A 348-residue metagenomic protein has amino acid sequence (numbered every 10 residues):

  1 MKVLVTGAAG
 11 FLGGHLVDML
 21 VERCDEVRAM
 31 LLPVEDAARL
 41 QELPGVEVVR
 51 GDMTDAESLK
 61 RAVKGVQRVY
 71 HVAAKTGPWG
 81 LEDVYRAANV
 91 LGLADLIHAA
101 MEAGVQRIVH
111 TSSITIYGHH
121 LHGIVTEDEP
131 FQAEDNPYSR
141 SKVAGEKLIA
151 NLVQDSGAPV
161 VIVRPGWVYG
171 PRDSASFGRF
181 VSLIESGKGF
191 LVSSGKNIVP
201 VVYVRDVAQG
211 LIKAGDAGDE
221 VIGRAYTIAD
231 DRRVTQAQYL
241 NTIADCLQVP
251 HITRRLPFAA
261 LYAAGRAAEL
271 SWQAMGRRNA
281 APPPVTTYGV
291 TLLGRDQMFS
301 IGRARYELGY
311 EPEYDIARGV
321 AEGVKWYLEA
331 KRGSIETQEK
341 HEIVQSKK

Functional and structural regions predicted by a protein language model:
V3-R23: N-terminal Rossmann NAD(P)H-binding glycine-rich loop of SDR-like oxidoreductase domains
E35, P44-L91, A99, Y117-H119: NAD(P)H-binding glycine-rich loop region in Rossmannoid oxidoreductase-like domains and their noncatalytic homologs
L81, P130-F131, I162, S182-V202 (+4 more regions): A conserved pocket-lining segment of Rossmann-fold NAD(P)-dependent short-chain dehydrogenase/reductase
L91, D95-P137: Conserved Rossmann-fold NAD(P)-dependent oxidoreductase catalytic core, especially the SDR/UDP-sugar
D135-V161: Active-site Tyr-X1-5-Lys
V143, S156-A158, Y169-R179, K213-Y226 (+1 more regions): Glycine/proline-rich active-site loop of Rossmann-fold NAD(P)-dependent oxidoreductases
A217-P284, A317, A321-E322, S334-I335: Mid/C-terminal beta-alpha module of Rossmann-like enzyme folds, strongest in SDR-family dehydrogenases/epimerases
F299-Y306, E311, D315-K348: Amphipathic terminal alpha-helices
